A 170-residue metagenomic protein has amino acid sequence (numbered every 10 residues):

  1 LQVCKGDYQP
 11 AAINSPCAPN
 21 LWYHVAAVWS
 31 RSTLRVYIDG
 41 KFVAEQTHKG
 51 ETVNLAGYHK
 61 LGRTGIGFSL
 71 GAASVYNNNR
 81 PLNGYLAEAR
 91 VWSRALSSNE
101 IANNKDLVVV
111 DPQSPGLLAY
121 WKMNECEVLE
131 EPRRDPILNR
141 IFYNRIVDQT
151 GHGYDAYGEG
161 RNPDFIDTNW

Functional and structural regions predicted by a protein language model:
L1-N54, V91, Y157-W170: Extracellular glycan-interaction surfaces
N14-Y23, V28, N78-Y85, D111-S114: Extracellular/lumenal carbohydrate-interaction signature centered on repeated Trp-anchored short motifs
A18, R31-T33, Y37, L61 (+3 more regions): Polar, enzyme-active/binding microenvironments
V25-A27, L61, L70, L86-W92 (+2 more regions): Short hydrophobic/aromatic patches on beta-strands that form ligand-binding or substrate-lining surfaces
Y37-G40, T47-H48, E100-N103, E131-R134: Short, solvent-exposed loop/turn and secondary-structure capping segments
Q46-Y85, P112-L118: Flexible glycan-contacting loops in extracellular carbohydrate-active proteins
Y76-D106, L118-V128: Extracellular, beta-strand-rich glycan-interacting domains
A102-W170: Extracytoplasmic low-complexity segments
